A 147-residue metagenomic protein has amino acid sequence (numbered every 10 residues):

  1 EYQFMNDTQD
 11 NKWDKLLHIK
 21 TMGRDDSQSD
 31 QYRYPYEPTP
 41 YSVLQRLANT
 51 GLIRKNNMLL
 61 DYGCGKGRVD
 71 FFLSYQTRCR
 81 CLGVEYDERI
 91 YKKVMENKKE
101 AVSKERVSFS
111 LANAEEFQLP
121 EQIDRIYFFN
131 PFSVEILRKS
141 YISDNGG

Functional and structural regions predicted by a protein language model:
E1-R54: S-adenosyl-L-methionine
N56-G63: Conserved class I S-adenosyl-L-methionine
G67-F71: Glycine-rich SAM-binding Motif I of class I
R80-E85: Conserved SAM-binding motif I beta-strand of class I
V94-M95: Conserved SAM-binding loop
K104-A112: Conserved SAM-binding strand-loop segment of SAM-dependent methyltransferases
R125-I136: A short SAM/SAH-binding and catalytic strip from SAM-dependent methyltransferases
E135-G147: C-terminal substrate-binding/active-site "lid" region of AdoMet-derived donor-dependent transferases
